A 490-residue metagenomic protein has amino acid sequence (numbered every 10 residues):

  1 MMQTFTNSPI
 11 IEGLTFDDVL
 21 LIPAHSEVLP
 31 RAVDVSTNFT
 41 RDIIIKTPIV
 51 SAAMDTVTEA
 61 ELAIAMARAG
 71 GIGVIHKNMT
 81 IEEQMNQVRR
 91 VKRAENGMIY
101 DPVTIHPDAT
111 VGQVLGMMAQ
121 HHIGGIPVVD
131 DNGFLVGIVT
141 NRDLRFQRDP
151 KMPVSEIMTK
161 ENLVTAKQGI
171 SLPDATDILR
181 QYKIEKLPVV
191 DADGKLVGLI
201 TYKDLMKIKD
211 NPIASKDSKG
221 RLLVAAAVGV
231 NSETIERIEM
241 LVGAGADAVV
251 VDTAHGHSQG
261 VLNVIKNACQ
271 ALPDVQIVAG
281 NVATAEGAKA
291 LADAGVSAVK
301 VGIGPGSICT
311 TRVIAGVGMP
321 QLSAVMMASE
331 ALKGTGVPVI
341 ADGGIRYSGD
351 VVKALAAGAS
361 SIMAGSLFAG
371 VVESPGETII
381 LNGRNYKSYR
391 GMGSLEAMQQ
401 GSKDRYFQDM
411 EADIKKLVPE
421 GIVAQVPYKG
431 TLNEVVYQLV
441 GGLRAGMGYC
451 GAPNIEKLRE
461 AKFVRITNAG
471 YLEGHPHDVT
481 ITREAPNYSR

Functional and structural regions predicted by a protein language model:
M1-H25, I105-H106, K167, A227 (+3 more regions): Alpha/beta catalytic cores of nucleotide-metabolism and tRNA/nucleoside-modifying enzymes
R31, T80-R89, Q147-K151, S171 (+6 more regions): Active-site-adjacent beta->alpha loops and helix N-cap segments on the catalytic face of soluble alpha/beta enzymes
R31-I45, A52-M54, E83-H121, V128-D130 (+5 more regions): Bateman/CBS regulatory modules and CBS-like beta-alpha motifs in cytosolic regions of diverse proteins
I44-S51, G97-P102, D217-A227, C269-A283 (+2 more regions): Short beta-strand/loop segments at the ligand-binding rim of alpha/beta enzyme cores
E61-I64, E236-A244, I277, A283-V301 (+2 more regions): Catalytic cores of alpha/beta
R68-E83, A246-S258, S297-A315, I345-I379: Glycine-rich phosphate-binding active-site loops on the catalytic face of alpha/beta enzymes
V74-N78, T104-I105, G125-P127, T165-A166 (+6 more regions): Catalytic beta/alpha-barrel core
I75-T80, I123, P127, F134-P150 (+4 more regions): Short beta->alpha transition motifs characteristic of CBS
